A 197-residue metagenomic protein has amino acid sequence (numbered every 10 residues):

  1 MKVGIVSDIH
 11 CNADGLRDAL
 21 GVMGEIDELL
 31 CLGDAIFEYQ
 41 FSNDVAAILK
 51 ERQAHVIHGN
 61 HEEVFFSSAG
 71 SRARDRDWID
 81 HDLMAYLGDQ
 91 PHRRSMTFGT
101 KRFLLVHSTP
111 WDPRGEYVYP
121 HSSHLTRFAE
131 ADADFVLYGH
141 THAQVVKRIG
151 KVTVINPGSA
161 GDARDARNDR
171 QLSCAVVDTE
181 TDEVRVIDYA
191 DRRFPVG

Functional and structural regions predicted by a protein language model:
K2-H10, R102-T109, T153-G158, V186: Active-site-proximal beta-strand elements of phosphoester/diester hydrolases
K2-H92, M96-T97: Core catalytic region of metal-dependent phosphoesterases/phosphodiesterases, especially metallo-beta-lactamase-like
H10-G15, F37-Q40, E62-S67, W111-P113 (+2 more regions): Active-site environment of divalent metal-dependent phosphoester hydrolases
E28, H55, F103, D134-F135: Short, Asp-centered acidic motifs that coordinate Mg2+ and/or phosphate in catalytic or ligand-binding sites
G70-R76, G99-D132, D162-D165: Active-site-proximal segments of metal-dependent phosphoesterases and phosphodiesterases across multiple
H92-T100, V145-G150: Short acidic-hydrophobic surface loop/beta-edge motif
Y119-T181, R185: Conserved beta-sheet core of the metallophosphoesterase superfamily
E183-G197: A short C-terminal boundary segment appended to hydrolase-like catalytic domains
